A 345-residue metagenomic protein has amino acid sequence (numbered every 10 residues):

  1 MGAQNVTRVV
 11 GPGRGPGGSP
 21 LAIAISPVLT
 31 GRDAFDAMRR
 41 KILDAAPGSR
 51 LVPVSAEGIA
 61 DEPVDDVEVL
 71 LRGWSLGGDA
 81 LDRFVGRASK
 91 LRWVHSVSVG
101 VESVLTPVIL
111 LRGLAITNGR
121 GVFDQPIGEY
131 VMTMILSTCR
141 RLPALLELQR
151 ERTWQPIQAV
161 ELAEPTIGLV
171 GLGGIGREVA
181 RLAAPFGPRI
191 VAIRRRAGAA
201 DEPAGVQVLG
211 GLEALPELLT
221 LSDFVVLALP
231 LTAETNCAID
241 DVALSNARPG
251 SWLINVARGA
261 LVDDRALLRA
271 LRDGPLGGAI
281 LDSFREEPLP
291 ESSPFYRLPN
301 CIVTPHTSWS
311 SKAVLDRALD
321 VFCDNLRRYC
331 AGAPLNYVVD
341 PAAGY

Functional and structural regions predicted by a protein language model:
G2-A115: An N-terminal-biased, well-structured beta-alpha scaffold segment characteristic of Rossmann-like dinucleotide-binding
G2-P16, T117-I127, A144, E286-Y345: C-terminal helix-to-coil terminal segments
D61-D65, V85-A88, L162, P216-S222 (+2 more regions): A short, aliphatic-rich alpha-helical micro-motif
L111-T166, R181, P185, A200: Phosphate-binding beta-alpha-beta segment of Rossmann-like dinucleotide-binding domains, i.e., the NAD(P)
L172-G173: Glycine-rich Rossmann-fold phosphate-binding loop(s) that bind the pyrophosphate of adenine dinucleotide cofactors
G176-R177: N-terminal Rossmann-fold NAD(P) dinucleotide-binding loop
P185-P203: NAD(P)-binding Rossmann-fold cofactor-contacting core
A197-P294: Rossmann-like adenosine-cofactor binding region
